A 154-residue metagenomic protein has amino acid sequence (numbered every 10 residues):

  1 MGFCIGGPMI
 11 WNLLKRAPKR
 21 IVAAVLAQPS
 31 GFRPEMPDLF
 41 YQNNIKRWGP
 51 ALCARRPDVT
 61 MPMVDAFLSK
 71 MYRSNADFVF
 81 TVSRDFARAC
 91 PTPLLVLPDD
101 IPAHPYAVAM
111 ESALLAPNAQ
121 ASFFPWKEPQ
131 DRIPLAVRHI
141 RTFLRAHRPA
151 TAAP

Functional and structural regions predicted by a protein language model:
M1-L26, S30-F32: Conserved hydrolase catalytic core segment
W11, R84, M110: Active-site phosphate/pyrophosphate- and oxyanion-stabilizing loops and adjacent acidic/basic residues in soluble
P29, R33-R88: The alpha/beta-hydrolase serine catalytic core
A87-P91, L114-A116: Short, conserved loop/helix-junction motifs that constitute active-site signature segments in enzyme catalytic cores
A89-C90, V96-P98: Short beta-strand/loop motif that positions the catalytic acidic residue of the alpha/beta-hydrolase fold
D99-P102, W126-E128: Acidic beta-to-alpha connecting loop that harbors the catalytic carboxylate
P102-V108: Conserved alpha/beta-hydrolase "acid-adjacent" motif
A119-P154: Catalytic active-site module of serine/aspartate enzymes centered on a nucleophile-bearing elbow/loop
